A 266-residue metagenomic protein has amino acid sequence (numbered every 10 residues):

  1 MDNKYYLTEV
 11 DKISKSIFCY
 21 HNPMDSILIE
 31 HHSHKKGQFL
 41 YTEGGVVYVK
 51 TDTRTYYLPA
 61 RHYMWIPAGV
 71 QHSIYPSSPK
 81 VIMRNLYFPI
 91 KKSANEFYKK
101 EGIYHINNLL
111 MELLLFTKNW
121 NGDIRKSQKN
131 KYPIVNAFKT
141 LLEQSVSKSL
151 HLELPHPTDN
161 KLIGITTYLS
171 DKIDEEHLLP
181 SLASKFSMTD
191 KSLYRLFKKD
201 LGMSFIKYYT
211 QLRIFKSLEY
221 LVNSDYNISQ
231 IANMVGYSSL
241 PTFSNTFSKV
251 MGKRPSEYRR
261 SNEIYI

Functional and structural regions predicted by a protein language model:
M1-V46, K50, Y56, T242: Generic protein-terminus/edge-of-domain signal
T53-A68: Short acidic-glycine-tyrosine-enriched beta hairpin
R61, L193-F197, T242-F243, F247: Short hydrophobic/aromatic patch on the recognition helix
V70-K92, K100-E101: Ligand-binding loop in jelly-roll beta-barrel domains
Y98-M111, L115: Aromatic/histidine-rich interaction motifs
K99-E101, N121-F186, K199-Q211: Short, Lys/Arg-enriched, Trp-marked, Pro/Gly-tolerant hinge/linker segments that flank
P180-S181, M188, K199-S244, R260-I266: Terminal helix-turn-helix DNA-binding modules in bacterial transcription factors
